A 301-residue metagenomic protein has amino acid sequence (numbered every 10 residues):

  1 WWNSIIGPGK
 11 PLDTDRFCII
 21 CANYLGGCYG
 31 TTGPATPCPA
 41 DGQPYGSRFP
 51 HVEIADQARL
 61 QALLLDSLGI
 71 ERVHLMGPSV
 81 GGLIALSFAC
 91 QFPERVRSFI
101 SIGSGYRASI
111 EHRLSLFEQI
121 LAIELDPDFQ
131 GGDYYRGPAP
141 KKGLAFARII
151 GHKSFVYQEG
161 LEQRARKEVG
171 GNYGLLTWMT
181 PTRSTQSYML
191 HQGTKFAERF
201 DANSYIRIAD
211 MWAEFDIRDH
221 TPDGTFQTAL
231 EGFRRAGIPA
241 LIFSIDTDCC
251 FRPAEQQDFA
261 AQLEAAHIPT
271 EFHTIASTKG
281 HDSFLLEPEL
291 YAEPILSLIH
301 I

Functional and structural regions predicted by a protein language model:
W1-C38: N-terminal cap/lid subdomain of alpha/beta-hydrolase-fold enzymes
P44, A55-V73: Conserved acidic catalytic loop of the alpha/beta-hydrolase fold
R72-I110: Conserved hydrolase catalytic core segment
S101-K195: Alpha/beta-hydrolase-fold enzymes
I242-S244: Short beta-strand/loop motif that positions the catalytic acidic residue of the alpha/beta-hydrolase fold
C249-E255: Conserved alpha/beta-hydrolase "acid-adjacent" motif
L263-S277: Catalytic histidine neighborhood in serine/cysteine hydrolases with alpha/beta-hydrolase-type architecture
I299-I301: Conserved small/polar residues in nucleotide/adenosyl-binding loops
